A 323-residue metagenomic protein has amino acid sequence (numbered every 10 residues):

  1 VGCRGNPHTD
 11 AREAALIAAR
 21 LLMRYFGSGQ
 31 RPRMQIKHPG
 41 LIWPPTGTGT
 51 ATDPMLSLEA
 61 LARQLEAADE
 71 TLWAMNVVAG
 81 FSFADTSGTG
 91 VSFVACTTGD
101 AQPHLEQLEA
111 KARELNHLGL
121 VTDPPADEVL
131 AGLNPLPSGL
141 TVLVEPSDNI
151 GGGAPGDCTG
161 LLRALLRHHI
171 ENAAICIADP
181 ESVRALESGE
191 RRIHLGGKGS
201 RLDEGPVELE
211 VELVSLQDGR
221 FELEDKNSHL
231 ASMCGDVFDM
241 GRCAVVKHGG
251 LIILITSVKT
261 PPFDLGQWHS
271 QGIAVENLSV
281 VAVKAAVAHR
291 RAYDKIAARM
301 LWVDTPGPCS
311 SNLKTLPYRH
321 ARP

Functional and structural regions predicted by a protein language model:
V1-P32, E145-S147, G151-G160, L166 (+1 more regions): Active-site histidine-anchored catalytic micro-motif
G27-Q35, W43-E128: Accessory alpha-helical/coil subdomains and C-terminal extensions that flank or cap enzyme catalytic cores
T48-P54, L133-L136, I150-T159, L186-R191: Short glycine/threonine-rich loop-to-helix capping motif typified by GTGT followed within a few residues by an Asp-Pro
Q107-K111, D157-H169, E190-R191, H269-A274 (+1 more regions): Short, solvent-exposed amphipathic alpha-helical segments in soluble enzyme and RNA/protein-processing domains
R113, D225-P323: Extended hydrophobic packing segments that form well-structured cores
V129-T141: Glycine-rich phosphate/diphosphate-binding loops that line cofactor/substrate pockets in enzymes
T141, D148-G151, M233-C234: Non-transmembrane, aqueous-exposed alpha-helical and coiled segments at domain scale
D179-K226, L301-C309: Acidic, Ser/Thr-rich peripheral helices and adjacent loops at domain boundaries
